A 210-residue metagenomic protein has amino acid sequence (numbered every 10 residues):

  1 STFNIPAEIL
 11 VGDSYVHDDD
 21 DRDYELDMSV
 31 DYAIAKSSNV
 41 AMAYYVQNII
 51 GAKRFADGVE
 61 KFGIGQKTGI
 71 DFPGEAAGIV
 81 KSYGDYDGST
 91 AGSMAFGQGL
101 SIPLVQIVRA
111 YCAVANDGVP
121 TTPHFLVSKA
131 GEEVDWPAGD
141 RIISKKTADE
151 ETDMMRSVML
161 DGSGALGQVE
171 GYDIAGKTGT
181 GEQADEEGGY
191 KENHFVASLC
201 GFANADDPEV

Functional and structural regions predicted by a protein language model:
S1-V210: Beta-lactam-recognizing serine transpeptidase/beta-lactamase-like catalytic domain environment
